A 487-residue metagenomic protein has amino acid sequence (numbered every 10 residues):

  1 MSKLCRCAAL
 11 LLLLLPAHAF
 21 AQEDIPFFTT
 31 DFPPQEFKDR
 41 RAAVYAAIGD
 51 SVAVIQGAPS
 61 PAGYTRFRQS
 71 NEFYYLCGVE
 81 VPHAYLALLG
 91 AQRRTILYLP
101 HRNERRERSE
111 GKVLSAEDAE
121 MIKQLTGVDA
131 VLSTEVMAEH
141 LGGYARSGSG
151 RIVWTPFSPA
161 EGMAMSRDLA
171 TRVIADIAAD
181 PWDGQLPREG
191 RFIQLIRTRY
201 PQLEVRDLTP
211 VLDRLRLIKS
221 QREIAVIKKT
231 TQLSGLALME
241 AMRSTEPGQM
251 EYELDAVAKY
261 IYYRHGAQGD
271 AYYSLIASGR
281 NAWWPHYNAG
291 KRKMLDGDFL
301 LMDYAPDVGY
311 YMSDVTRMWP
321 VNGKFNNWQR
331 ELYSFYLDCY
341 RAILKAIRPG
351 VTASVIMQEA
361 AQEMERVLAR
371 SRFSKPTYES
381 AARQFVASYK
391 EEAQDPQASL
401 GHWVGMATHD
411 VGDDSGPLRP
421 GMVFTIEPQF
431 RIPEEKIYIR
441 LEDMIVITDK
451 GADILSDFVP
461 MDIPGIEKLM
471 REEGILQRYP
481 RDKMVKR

Functional and structural regions predicted by a protein language model:
M1-A8: Bacterial N-terminal signal peptides that target proteins for export
L11: Acyl-group handoff/entry surfaces in thioester-processing enzymes
P16-A17: N-terminal signal peptide c-region/cleavage motif recognized by signal peptidases
F20-R487: Active-site neighborhoods and metal-handling regions in enzymes and metal-associated proteins
